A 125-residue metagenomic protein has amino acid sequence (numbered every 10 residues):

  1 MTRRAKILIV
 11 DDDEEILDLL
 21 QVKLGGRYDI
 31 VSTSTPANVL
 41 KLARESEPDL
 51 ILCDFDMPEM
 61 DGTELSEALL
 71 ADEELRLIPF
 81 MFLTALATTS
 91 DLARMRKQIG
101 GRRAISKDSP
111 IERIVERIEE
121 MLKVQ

Functional and structural regions predicted by a protein language model:
I9-L17, I111: Short acidic/polar segment at the start of the alpha1 helix of CheY-like receiver
E14-V31: Two-component/phosphorelay signaling modules centered on CheY-like receiver
S32-L50: Acidic, metal-coordinating helix/loop segments flanking the phosphotransfer/catalytic sites of two-component signaling
D54, T84: Active-site residues of response regulator receiver
M57: Receiver (REC) domain active-site loop signature in two-component systems and cognate sites in sensor histidine kinases
L86-T88: Short, conserved "switch-loop" micro-motifs in signal-transduction and mechanochemical regulators
D108-L122: C-terminal output helix
